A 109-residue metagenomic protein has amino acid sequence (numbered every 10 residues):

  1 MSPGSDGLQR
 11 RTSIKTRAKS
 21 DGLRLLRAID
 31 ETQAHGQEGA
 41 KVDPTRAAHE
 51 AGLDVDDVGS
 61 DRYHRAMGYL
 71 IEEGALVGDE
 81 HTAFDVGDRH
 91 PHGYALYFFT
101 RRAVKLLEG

Functional and structural regions predicted by a protein language model:
M1-S5, G52-L53, E108-G109: Short intrinsically disordered terminal tails
S2-E38: Short alpha-helical segments that sit at the start of domains
K19, D56-E73, G78, Y94: Short amphipathic alpha-helical interaction segments
S20-R24, T45, E80: Intrinsically disordered, low-complexity, basic-enriched segments
L25-A28, A66, L106: Charge-rich, solvent-exposed alpha-helical interaction surfaces
G36-D54: Short acidic, hydrophobic short linear motifs in intrinsically disordered regions
G78-H81, D85-G87: Beta-hairpin "wing" of winged helix-turn-helix
R89-G109: Short, amphipathic alpha-helical interaction segments positioned at domain boundaries
